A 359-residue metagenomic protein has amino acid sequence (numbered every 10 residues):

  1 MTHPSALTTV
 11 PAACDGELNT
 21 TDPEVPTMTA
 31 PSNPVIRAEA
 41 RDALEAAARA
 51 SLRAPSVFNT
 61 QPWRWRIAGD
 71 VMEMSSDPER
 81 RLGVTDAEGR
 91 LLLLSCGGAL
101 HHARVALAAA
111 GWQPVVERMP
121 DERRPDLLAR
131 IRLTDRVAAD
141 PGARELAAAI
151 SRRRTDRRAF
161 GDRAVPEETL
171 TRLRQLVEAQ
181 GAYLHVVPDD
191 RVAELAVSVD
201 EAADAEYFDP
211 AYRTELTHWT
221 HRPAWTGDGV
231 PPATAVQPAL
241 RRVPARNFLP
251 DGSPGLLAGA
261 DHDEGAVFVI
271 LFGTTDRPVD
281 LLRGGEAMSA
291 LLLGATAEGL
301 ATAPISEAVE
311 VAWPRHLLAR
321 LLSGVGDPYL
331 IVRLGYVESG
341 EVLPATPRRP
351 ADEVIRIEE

Functional and structural regions predicted by a protein language model:
T2, V10-E359: Acidic, surface-exposed loops and disordered segments
